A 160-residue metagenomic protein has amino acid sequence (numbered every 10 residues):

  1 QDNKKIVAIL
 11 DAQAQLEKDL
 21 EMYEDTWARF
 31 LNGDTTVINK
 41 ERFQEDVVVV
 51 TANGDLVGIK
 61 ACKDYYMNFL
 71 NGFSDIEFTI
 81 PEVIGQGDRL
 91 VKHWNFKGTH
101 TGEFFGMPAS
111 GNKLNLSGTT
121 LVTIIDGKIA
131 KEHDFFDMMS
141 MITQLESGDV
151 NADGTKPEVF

Functional and structural regions predicted by a protein language model:
Q1, N115-T143: Short beta-strand edge/turn micro-motifs at domain boundaries
Q1-E41, E45, A152-F160: Short, low-complexity N-terminal intrinsically disordered segments enriched in polar/charged residues
T36-L90: A solvent-exposed, acidic/Ser-Thr-rich amphipathic alpha-helical stretch
F43, I84, F96-G98, T120 (+1 more regions): Short beta-strand segments enriched in hydrophobic/aromatic residues within well-folded beta-rich domains
V83-V91, T123-A130: A short, structured loop/turn motif at beta-sheet edges
D88-H100: A short hydrophobic beta-strand element
G98-I125: Exposed beta-sheet edge and beta->alpha loop/turn motif
F136-V159: A short, hydrophobic/aromatic-rich structural module that often spans a beta strand with its adjoining loop
